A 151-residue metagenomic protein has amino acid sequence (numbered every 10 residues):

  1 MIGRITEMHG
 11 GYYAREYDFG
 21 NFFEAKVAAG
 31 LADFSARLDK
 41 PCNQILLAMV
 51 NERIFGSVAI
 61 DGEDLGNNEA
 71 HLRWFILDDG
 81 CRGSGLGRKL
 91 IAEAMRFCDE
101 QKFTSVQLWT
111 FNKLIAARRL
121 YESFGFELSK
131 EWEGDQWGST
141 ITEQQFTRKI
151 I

Functional and structural regions predicted by a protein language model:
M1, T104-I151: C-terminal "cap" of GNAT-fold acetyltransferases
M1-G80, R88-E93, F97, Q101 (+2 more regions): Acetyl-CoA-dependent GNAT
